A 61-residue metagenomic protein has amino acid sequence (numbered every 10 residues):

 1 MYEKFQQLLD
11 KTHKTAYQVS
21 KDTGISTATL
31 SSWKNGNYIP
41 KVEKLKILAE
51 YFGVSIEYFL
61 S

Functional and structural regions predicted by a protein language model:
M1, E57-S61: Short hydrophobic/aromatic patches at helix-to-coil boundaries
M1-Y17: A short, Lys/Arg-rich alpha-helix, primarily the initiator
F5, V19, L30-W33, F59: Conserved hydrophobic/aromatic packing and binding residues within compact polymer-binding modules
L9, S20, A49: The alpha-helix within a helix-turn-helix
A16, T27, V42-L45: Helix-turn-helix DNA-binding elements, focusing on the entry/boundary residues of the two helices that contact DNA
I25-I39: Recognition helix of helix-turn-helix/homeodomain-like DNA-binding domains that insert into the DNA major groove
E43-Y58: DNA major-groove recognition helix of helix-turn-helix/homeodomain DNA-binding modules
